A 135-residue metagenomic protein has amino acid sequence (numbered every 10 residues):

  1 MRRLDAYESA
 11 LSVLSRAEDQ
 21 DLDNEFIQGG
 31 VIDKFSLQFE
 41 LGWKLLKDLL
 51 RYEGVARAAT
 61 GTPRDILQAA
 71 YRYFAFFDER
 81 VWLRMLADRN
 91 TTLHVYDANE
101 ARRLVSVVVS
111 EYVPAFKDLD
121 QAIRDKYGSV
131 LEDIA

Functional and structural regions predicted by a protein language model:
M1-A135: Solvent-exposed interaction patches of small proteins and small membrane subunits
